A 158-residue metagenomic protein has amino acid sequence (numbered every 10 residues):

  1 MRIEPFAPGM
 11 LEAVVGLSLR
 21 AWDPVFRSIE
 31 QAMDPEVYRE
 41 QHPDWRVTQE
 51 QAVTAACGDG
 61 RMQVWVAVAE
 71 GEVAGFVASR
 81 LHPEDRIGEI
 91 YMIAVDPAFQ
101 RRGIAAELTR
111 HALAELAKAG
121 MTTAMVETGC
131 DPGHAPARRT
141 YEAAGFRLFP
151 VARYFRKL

Functional and structural regions predicted by a protein language model:
M1-I3: Extreme N-terminal starter segment of soluble prokaryotic enzymes
P5-Y91, D96, T109-R110, E115 (+1 more regions): Acetyl-CoA-dependent GNAT
I87, T123-M125: Structural preference for beta-strand elements that scaffold enzyme active sites
M92-V95, R101-A114, K118, R139 (+1 more regions): Conserved acetyl-CoA-binding loop-helix of GNAT-fold acetyltransferases
Q100, M125-A137, F155-L158: Conserved beta-strand-loop-alpha-helix junction that forms the acyl-donor binding cleft
Y141-V151: Conserved acetyl-CoA-binding loop of GNAT-fold acetyltransferases
